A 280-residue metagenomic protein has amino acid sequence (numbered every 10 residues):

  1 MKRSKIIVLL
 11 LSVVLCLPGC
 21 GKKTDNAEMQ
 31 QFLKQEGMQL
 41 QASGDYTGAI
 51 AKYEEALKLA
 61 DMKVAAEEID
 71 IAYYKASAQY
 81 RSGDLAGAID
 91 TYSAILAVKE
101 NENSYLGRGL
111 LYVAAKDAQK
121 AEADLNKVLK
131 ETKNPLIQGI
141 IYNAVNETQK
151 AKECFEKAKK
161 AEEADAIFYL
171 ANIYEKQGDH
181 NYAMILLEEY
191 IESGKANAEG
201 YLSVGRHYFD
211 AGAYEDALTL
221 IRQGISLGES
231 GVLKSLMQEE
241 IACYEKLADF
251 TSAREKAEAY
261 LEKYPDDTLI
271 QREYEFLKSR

Functional and structural regions predicted by a protein language model:
C16-G19: C-terminal motif of bacterial Sec signal peptides marking the signal peptidase cleavage site
Q31-F32, A65-A66, D70, N103 (+5 more regions): Start-of-helix register in tetratricopeptide repeats
Q35, E67-D70, Y74, R81 (+6 more regions): Canonical tetratricopeptide repeat
A42-S43, R81, A114-A115, A144-V145 (+5 more regions): Register position in tetratricopeptide repeats
D61, K99-E100, L129-K133, K160-E163 (+3 more regions): Short coil turns that delineate tetratricopeptide repeat
